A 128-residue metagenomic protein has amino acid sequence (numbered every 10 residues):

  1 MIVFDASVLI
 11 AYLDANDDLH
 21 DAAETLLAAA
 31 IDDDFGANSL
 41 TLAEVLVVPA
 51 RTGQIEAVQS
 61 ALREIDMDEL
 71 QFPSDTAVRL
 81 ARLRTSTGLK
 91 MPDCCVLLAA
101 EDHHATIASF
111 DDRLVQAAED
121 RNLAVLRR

Functional and structural regions predicted by a protein language model:
M1, L97, E101-R128: Acidic, PIN/NYN-like endoribonuclease modules and their adjacent C-terminal/linker elements
M1-G36, P49-S60, A124-L126: Short, well-structured N-terminal submotif of metal-dependent ribonuclease cores
F4, A37, Q71, M91-C94 (+1 more regions): Short beta-strand scaffold positions
V8, T41, T76, C95-V96 (+1 more regions): Alpha-helix capping/helix-boundary segments
A11, D21, V78, V115-Q116: Alpha-helical elements of the RecA-like P-loop NTPase motor core of helicases
A15, R63-S86: Acidic catalytic patch
I31-F35, D66-D68, E101-T106: Short active-site oxyanion
